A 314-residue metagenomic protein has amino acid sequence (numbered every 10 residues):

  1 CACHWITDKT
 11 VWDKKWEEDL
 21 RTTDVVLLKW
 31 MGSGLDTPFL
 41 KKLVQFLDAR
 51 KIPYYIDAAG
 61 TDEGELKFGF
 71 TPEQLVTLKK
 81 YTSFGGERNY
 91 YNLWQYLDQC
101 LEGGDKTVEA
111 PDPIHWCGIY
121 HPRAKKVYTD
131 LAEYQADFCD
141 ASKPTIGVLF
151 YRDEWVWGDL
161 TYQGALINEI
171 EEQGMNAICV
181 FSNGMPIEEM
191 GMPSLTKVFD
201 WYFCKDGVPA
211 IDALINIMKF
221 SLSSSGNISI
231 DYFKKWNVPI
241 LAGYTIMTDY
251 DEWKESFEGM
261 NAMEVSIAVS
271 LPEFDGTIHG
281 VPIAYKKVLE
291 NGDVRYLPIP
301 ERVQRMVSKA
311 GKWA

Functional and structural regions predicted by a protein language model:
C1-A314: An N-terminal assembly and electron-transfer interface module characteristic of large anaerobic redox and radical
